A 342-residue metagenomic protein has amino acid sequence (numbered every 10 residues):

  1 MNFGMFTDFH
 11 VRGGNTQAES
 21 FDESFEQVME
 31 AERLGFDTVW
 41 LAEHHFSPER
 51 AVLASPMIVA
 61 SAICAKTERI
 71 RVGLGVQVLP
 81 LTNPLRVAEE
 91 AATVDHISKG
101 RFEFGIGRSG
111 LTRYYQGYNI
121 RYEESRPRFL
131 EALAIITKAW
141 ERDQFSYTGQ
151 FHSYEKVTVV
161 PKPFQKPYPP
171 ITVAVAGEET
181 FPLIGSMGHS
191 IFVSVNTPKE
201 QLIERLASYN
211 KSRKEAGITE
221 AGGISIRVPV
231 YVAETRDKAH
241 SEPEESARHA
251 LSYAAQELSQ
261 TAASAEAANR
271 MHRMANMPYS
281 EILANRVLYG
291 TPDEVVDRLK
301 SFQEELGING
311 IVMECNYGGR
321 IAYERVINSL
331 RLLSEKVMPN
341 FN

Functional and structural regions predicted by a protein language model:
M1-K66, R71, K166-P169, L332: N-terminal beta1-alpha1-beta2 module of alpha/beta enzyme domains
M1-T16, L111-Y114, S153-P167, E266-A284: N-terminal small/glycine-rich loop or linker at the start of catalytic domains across soluble metabolic enzymes
F3, A31, G35, E43 (+10 more regions): Conserved, mostly hydrophobic/aromatic
F3-T7, V39-L41, V72-L74, F102-I106 (+4 more regions): Hydrophobic faces of well-ordered beta-strands that scaffold small-molecule active sites in alpha/beta enzyme cores
T7-F21, Q77-L85, Q165-A176, Y231-A233 (+1 more regions): Active-site mouth loops of central-metabolism enzymes
T38-V59, I63, V78, G110 (+2 more regions): Glycine-rich, proline-tolerant flexible connector loops at the mouths of alpha/beta enzymes
N83-H189, K199-A207, K211-E220: Internal, glycine-rich beta/alpha segment that forms the wall or movable "lid" of small-molecule/cofactor binding
E123-V159, E200-I308: An alpha-helical appendage that flanks or caps ligand/catalytic pockets
